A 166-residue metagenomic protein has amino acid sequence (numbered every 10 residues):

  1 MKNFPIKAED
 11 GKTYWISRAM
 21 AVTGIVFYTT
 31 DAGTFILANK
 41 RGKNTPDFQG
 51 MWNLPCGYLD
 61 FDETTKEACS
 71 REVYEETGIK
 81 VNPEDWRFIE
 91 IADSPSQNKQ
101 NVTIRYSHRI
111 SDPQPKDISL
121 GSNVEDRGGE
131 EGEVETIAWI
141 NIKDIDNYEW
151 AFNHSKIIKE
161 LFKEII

Functional and structural regions predicted by a protein language model:
M1-I25, T30-D31: Acidic, metal-coordinating catalytic segment for phosphate/diphosphate chemistry, firing primarily on the Nudix
R18, W52, A138: Residues that recognize and position ribonucleotide moieties
T23, F35, T136: Conserved beta-strand and immediately adjacent loop positions that scaffold enzyme active sites
V26-Y28, K40, I110: Residue-level signal for short segments within beta-strands and strand-turn junctions of well-structured beta-sheet
T29-D31, K43-N44, D93-S96: Short polar/acidic secondary-structure junctions
G33-E75: Conserved Nudix-box catalytic region and its N-terminal flanking loop in Nudix hydrolases and closely related
G57-E84, E90-K156, I165: Unchanged
